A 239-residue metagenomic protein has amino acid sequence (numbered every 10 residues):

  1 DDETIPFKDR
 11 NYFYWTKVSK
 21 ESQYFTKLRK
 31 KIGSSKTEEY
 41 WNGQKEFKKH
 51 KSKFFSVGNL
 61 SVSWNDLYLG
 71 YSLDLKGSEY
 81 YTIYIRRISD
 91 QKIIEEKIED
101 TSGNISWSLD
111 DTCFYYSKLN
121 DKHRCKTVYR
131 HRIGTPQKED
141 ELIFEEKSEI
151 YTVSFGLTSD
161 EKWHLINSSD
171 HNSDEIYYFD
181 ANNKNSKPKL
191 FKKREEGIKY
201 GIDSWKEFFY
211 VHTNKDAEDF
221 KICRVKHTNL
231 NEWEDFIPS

Functional and structural regions predicted by a protein language model:
D1-S239: Beta-propeller folds
